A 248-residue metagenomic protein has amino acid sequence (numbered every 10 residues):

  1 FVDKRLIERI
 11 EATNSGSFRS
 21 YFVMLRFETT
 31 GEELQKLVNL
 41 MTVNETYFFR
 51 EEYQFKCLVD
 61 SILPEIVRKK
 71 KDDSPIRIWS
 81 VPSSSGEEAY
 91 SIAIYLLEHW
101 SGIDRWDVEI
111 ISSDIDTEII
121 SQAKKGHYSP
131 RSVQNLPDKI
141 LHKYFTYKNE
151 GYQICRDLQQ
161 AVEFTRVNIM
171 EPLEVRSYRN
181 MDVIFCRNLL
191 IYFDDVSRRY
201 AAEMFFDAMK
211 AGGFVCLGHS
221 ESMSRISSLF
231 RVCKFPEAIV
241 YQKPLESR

Functional and structural regions predicted by a protein language model:
F1-W79: Conserved AdoMet
S74-G86, I111: Conserved class I S-adenosyl-L-methionine
V81, S101-F185, L189-Y200, M223-S224: Extended basic-aromatic, gly/pro-enriched interface segments that bind polyanionic ligands
S85-I103: Conserved SAM-binding loop of SAM-dependent methyltransferases across substrates and taxa, primarily the Class I
V183, S224-R248: Core SAM-dependent methyltransferase catalytic element
R199-A211: A short glycine-rich, Lys/Arg-flanked "PGG" loop and its adjoining helix->strand segment in the class I
A211-H219: Conserved beta-strand signature within the Rossmann-like core of class I S-adenosyl-L-methionine
